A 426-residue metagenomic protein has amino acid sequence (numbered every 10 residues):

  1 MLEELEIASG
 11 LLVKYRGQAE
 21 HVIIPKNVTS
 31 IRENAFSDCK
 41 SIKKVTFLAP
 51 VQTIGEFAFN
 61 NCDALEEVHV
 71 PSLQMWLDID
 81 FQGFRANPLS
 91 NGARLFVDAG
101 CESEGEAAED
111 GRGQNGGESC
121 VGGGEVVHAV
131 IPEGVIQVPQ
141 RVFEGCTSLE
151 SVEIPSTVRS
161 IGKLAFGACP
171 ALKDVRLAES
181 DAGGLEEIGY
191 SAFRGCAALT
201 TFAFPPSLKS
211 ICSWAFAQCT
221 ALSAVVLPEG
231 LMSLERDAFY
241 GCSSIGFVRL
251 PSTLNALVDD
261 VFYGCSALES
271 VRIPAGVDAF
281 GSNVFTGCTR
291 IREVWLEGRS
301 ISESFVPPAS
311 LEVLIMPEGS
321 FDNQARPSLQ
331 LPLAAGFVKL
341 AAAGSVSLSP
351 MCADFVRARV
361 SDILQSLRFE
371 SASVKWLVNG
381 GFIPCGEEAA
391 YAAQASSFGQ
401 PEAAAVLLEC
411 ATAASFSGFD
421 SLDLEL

Functional and structural regions predicted by a protein language model:
M1-A8, R16-S30, K40-T53, D63-D78 (+11 more regions): Structural signature of tandem-repeat unit edges
E33-A35, E56-A58, G83, P139-V142 (+6 more regions): Consensus positions within tandem repeat domains that build extended binding/scaffold surfaces
Q82-L89: Acidic, Ser/Thr-rich peripheral helices and adjacent loops at domain boundaries
S373-K375, P401-L408: Ankyrin repeat structural motif
C385-Y391, F416-F419: Boundary/linker segments of alpha-helical solenoid repeat arrays
V406-L426: Charge-dense, extended regions
